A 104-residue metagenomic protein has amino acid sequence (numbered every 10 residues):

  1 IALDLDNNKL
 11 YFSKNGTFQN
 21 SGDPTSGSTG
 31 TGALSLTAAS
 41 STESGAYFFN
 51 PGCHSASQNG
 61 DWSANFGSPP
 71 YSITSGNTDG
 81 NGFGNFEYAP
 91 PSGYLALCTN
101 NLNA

Functional and structural regions predicted by a protein language model:
I1-A104: Polar, enzyme-active/binding microenvironments
